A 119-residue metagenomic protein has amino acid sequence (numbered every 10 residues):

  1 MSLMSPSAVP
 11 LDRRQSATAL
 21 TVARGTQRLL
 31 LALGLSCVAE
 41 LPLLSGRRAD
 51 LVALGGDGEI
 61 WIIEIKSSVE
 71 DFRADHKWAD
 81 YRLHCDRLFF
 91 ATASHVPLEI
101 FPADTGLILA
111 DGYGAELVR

Functional and structural regions predicted by a protein language model:
S2-P42: Acidic-basic catalytic patches of nuclease active cores, encompassing PD-(D/E)XK and other metal-cofactor nuclease
V22, R47, R73-K77: Amphipathic coiled-coil/heptad-repeat helices and related helical stalk/stem segments that mediate oligomerization
P42, V52, K66: Anionic group-transfer/hydrolysis microenvironments
A49-I62: Active-site beta-strand-loop-beta-strand hairpin of nuclease catalytic cores that positions key catalytic residues
W61-E64, V69-D80, L98-I100: Active-site-adjacent loop/helix micro-motif of nuclease/hydrolase catalytic cores
W61-I63, F89, G106-I108: Hydrophobic/aromatic beta-strand patches that form the interior of the parallel beta-sheet core in alpha/beta enzyme
D86: Receiver (REC) domain switch/active-site residues of two-component response regulators
H95-R119: Domain-level recognition of nuclease-like catalytic cores that cleave nucleotide substrates
